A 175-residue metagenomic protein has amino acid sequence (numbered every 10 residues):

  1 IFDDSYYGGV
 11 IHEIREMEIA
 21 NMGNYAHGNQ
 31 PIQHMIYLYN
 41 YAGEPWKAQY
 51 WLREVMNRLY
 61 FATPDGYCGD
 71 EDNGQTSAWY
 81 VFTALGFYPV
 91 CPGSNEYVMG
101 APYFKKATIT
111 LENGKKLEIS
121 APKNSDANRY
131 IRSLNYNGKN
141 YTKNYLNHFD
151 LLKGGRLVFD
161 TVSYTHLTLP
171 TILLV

Functional and structural regions predicted by a protein language model:
I1-E118, K123, F149: Active-site core of glycosidic bond-cleaving carbohydrate-active enzymes
R129-R132: Beta-strand-rich binding/interaction modules
Y136-K139: Short strand-turn-strand beta-turns centered on an Asx-Gly dipeptide
N144-L146, G154: Extended acidic/polar, glycine-enriched regions that form or flank non-catalytic beta-rich accessory modules
L157-Y164: Conserved "repeat-terminator" motif of extracellular CCP/Sushi domains
T165-T171: Conserved small/polar residues in nucleotide/adenosyl-binding loops
